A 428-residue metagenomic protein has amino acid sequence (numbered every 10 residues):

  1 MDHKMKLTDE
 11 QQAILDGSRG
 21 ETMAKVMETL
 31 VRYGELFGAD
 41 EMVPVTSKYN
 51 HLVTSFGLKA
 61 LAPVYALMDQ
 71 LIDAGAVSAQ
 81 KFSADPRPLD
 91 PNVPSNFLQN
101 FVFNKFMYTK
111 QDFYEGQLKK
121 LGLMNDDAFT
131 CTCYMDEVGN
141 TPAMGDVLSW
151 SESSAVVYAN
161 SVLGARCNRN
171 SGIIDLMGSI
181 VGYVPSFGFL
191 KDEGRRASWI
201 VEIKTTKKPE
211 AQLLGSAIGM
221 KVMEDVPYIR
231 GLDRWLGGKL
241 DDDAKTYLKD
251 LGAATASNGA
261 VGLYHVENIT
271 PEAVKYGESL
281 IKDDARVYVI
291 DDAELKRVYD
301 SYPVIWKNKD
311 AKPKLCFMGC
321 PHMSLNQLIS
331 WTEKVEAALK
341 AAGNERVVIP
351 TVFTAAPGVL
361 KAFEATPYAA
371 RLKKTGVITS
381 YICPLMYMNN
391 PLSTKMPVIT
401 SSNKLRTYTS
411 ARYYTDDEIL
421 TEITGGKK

Functional and structural regions predicted by a protein language model:
M1-F317, P321-K428: Non-transmembrane, aqueous-exposed alpha-helical and coiled segments at domain scale
